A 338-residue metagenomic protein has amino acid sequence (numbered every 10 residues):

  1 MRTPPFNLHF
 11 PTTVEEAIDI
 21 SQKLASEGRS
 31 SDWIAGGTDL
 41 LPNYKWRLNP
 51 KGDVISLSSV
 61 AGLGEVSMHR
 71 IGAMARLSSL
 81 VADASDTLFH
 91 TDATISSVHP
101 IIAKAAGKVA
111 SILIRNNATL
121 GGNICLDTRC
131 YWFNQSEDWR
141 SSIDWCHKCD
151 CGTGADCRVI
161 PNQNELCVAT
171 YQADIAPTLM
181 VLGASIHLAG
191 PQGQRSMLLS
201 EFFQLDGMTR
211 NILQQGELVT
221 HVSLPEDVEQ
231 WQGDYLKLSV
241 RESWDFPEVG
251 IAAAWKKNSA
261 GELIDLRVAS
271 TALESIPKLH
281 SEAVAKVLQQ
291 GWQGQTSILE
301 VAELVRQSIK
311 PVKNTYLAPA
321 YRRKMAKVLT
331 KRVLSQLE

Functional and structural regions predicted by a protein language model:
M1-E338: C-terminal structural segment of proteins
